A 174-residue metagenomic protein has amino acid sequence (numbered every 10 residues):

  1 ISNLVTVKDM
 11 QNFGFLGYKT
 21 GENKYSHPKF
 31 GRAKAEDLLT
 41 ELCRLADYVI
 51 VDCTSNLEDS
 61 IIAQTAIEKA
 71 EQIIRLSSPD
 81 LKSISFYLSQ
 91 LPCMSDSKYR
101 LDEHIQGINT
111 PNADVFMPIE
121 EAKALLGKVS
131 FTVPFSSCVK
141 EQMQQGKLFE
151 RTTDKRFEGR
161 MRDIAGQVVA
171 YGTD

Functional and structural regions predicted by a protein language model:
I1, Y48, C53: Walker A/P-loop NTP-binding active-site region of P-loop NTPases, recognizing the glycine-rich GxxxxGKT/S
I1-R44, Q142-K147: P-loop/Walker-type NTP enzyme "switch/lid" segment
G17-Y18, I50-D52, I74-P79, H104-T110: Conserved beta-strand segments of the P-loop GTPase G domain that flank and frequently precede/overlap
K29-A35, L88-D114, R151-K155: P-loop/Walker A phosphate-binding loop and immediately adjacent motor/lid segment at beta-alpha junctions
E41-D47, S60-D80: Inter-motif core of Ras-like GTPase G domains
I61-A66, I84-Q90, P118-E121: A short acidic, amphipathic alpha-helical/loop segment
T110-D114, I119-T152: Beta-strand-loop-alpha "switch" segments that mediate conformational coupling across diverse proteins
Q144-D174: NTP-binding/hydrolysis catalytic cores, primarily Walker-type P-loop NTPases
